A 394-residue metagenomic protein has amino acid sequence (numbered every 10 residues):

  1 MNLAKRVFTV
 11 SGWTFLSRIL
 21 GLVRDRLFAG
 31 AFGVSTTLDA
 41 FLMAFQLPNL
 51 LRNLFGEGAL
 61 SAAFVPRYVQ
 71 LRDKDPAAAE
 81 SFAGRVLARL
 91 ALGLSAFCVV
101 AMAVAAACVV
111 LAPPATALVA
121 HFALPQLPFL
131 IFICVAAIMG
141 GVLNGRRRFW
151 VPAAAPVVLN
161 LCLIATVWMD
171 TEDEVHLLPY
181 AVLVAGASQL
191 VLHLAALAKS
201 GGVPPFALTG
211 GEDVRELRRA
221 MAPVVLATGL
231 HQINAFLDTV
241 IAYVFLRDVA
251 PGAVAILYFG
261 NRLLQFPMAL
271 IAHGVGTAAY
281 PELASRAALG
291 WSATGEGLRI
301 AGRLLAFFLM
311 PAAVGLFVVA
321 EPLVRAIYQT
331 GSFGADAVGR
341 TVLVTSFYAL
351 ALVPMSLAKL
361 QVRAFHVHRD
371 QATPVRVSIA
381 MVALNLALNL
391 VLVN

Functional and structural regions predicted by a protein language model:
M1-N394: Membrane-embedded alpha-helical bundles of multi-pass transporters/translocases, especially carrier/permease families
